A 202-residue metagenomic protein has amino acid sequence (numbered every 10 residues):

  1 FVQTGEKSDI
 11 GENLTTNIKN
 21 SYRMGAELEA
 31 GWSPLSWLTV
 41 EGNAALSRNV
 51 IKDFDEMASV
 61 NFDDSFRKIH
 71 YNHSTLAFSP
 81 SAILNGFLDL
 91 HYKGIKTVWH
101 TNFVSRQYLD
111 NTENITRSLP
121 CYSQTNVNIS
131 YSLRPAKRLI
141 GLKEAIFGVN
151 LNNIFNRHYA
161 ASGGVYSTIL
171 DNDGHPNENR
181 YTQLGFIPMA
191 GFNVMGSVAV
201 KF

Functional and structural regions predicted by a protein language model:
F1-V2: Glycine-rich phosphate/pyrophosphate-binding loop and adjacent beta-alpha nucleotide/cofactor-binding cores
G5, I10-N111: Gram-negative outer-membrane beta-barrel transporters
T15-N20, T116-C121, G185: Outer-membrane beta-barrel proteins
Y22, P80, C121-S123, K143 (+1 more regions): Residue-level preference for beta-strand/loop junctions
W32-P34, N43, Q124-L133: Transmembrane beta-barrel strand/turn architecture of Gram-negative outer membrane proteins
T39-E41, N85, Y92-V98, N126 (+2 more regions): Outer-membrane beta-barrel architecture
S105-Y108, Y131-F202: C-terminal beta-signal and adjacent terminal beta-strands/loops of Gram-negative outer-membrane beta-barrel proteins
T112-R117, L142: Short, surface-exposed loop/helix-turn segments at secondary-structure junctions that function as lids/hinges flanking
